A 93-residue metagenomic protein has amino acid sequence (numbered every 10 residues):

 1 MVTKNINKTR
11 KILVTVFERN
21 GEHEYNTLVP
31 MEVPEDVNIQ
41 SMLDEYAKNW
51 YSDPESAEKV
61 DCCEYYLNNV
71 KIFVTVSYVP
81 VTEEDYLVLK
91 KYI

Functional and structural regions predicted by a protein language model:
K4-P34: N-terminal acidic leader/helix
E32-D36, N49-W50: Short, low-complexity, polar/charged sequence segments that are solvent-exposed and flexible
V37-S41: Short, conserved charged micro-motifs
M42-L43, A47: Short amphipathic, charge-patterned alpha-helical segments
K48-I93: Short, mixed-charge low-complexity intrinsically disordered segments
